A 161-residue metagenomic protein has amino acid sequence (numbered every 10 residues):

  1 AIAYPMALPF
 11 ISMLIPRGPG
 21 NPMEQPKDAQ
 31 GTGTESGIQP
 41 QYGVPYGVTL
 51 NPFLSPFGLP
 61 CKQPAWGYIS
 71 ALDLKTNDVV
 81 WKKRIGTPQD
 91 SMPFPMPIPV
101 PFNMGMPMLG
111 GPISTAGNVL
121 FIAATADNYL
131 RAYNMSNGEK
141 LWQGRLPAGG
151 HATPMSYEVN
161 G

Functional and structural regions predicted by a protein language model:
A1-G161: Beta-sheet-rich non-transmembrane sensory/scaffold domains
